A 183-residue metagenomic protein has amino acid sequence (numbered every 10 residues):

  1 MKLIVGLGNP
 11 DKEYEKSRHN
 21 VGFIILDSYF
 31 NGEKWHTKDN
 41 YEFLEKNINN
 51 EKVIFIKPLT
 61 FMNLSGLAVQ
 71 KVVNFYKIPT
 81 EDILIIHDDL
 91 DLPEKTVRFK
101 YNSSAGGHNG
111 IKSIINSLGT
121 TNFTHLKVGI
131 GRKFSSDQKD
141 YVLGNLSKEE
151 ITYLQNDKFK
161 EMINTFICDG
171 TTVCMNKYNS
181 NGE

Functional and structural regions predicted by a protein language model:
K2-Y101, K112, N116, N122-L126 (+4 more regions): Nucleotide and nucleotide-moiety/phosphate-recognizing core
S104: Hydrophobic-ligand binding "helix-grip"
G107-G110: Hydrophobic alpha-helical segments within soluble ligand-binding/sensing domains
S136-G144: Acidic/polar active-site rim loop that often engages polyanionic ligands
